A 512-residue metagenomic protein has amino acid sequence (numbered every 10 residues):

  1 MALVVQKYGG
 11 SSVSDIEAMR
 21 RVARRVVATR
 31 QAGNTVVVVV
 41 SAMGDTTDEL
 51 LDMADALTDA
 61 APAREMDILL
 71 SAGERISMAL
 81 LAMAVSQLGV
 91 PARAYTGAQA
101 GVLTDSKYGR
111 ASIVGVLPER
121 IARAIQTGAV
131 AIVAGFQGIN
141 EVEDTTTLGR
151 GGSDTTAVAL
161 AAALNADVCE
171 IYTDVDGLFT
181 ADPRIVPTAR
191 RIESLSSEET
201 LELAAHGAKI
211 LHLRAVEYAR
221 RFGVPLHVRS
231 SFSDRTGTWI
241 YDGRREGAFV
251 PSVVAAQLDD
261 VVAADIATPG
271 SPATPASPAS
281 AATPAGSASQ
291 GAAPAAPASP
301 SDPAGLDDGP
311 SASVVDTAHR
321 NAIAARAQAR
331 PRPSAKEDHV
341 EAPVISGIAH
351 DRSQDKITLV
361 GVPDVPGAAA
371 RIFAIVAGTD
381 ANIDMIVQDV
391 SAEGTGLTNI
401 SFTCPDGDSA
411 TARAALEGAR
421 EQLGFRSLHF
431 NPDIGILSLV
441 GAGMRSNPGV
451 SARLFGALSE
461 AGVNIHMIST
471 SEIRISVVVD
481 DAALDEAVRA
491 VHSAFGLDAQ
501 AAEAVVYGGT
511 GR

Functional and structural regions predicted by a protein language model:
M1-Y218, S271-A293, V478-D480, A499 (+1 more regions): Nucleotide/pyrophosphate-binding catalytic subdomain
N34, V90, V224, A381 (+1 more regions): Short phosphate-binding/catalytic loops that engage adenosine nucleotides
T46-T47, V102, I139-E141, L178-F179 (+5 more regions): Flexible loop/turn segments at secondary-structure boundaries
V168-E170, R191, R220, V228 (+5 more regions): Internal nucleotide-binding/catalytic subdomain
V168-Y172, L226-V228, D384, H466-M467: Short hydrophobic alpha-helical runs that function as membrane-insertion/retention elements
A208-K209, L213-R214, Y218, F222-Y241: Conserved glycine-bearing catalytic or ligand-binding loops at nucleotide- and phosphate-handling centers of large
G243-R512: A conserved regulatory-domain signal marking ACT and ACT-like small-molecule sensing domains and adjacent regulatory
